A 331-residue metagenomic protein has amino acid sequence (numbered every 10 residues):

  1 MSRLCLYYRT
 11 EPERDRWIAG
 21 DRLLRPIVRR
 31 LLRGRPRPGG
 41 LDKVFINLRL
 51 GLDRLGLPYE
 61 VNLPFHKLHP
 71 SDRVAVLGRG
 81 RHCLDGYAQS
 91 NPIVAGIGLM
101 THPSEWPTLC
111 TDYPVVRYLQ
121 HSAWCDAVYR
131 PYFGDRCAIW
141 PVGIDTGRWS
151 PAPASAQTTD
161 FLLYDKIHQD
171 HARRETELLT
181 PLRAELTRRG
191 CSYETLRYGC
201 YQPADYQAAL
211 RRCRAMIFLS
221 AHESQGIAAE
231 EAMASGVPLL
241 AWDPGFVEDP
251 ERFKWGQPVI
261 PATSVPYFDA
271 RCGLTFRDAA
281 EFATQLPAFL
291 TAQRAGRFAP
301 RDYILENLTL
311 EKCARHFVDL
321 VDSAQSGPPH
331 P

Functional and structural regions predicted by a protein language model:
M1-H82, R315-L320, P328-P331: N-terminal pre-catalytic "stem/leader" segment of glycosyltransferase-like enzymes
R35, V128-P131, V142-P203: Conserved catalytic-core segment of nucleotide-activated headgroup transferases in glycan assembly
P70-P103, R117-L119: Active-site proximal beta-strand in glycosyltransferases
S104-W106, V115-D135, R173-E175: A short, active-site helix/loop in glycosyltransferases that binds the activated sugar's phosphate group
A209-C213: Short alpha-helical donor nucleotide-sugar binding micro-motif in glycosyltransferases
M216-I217: A short hydrophobic beta-strand element within the catalytic core of glycosyltransferases that build diverse glycans
A221: Aromatic "clamp/platform" in nucleotide-sugar-dependent glycosyltransferases that forms part of the donor/acceptor
Q225-N307: Catalytic binding pocket for nucleotide-activated donors in carbohydrate/polymer assembly enzymes
